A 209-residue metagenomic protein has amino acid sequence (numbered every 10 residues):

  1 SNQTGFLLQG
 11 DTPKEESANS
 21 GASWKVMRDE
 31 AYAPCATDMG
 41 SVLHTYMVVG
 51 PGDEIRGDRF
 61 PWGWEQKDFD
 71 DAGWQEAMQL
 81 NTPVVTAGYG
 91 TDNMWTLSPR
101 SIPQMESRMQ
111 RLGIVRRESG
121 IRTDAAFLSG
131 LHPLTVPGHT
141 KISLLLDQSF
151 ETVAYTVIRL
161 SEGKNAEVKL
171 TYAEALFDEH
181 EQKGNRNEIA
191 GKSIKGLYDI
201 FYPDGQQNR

Functional and structural regions predicted by a protein language model:
S1-R209: Extracellular/oxidizing-compartment recognition motifs
